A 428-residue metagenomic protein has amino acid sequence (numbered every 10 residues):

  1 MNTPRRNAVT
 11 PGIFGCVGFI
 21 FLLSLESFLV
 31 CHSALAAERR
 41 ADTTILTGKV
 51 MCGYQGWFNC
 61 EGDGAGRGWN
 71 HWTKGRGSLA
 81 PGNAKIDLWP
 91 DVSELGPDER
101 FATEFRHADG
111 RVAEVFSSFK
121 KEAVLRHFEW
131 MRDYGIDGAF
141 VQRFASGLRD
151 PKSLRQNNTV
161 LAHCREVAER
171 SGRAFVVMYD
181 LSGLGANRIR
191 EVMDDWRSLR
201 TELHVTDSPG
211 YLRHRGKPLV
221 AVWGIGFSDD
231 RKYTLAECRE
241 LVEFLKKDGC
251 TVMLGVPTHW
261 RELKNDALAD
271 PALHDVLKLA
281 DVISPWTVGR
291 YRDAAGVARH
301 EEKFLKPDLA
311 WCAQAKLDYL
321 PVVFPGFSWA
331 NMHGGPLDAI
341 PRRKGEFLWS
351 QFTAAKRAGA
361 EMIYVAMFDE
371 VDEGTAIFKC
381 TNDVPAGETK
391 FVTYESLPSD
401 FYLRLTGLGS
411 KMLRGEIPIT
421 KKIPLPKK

Functional and structural regions predicted by a protein language model:
M1-F14: N-terminal secretory signal peptides that target proteins for export/translocation
F14-V30: Bacterial N-terminal signal peptides
C31-A37: Boundary at the C-terminal end of the N-terminal hydrophobic targeting segment
A37-K428: Glycan-processing catalytic domains of CAZymes
